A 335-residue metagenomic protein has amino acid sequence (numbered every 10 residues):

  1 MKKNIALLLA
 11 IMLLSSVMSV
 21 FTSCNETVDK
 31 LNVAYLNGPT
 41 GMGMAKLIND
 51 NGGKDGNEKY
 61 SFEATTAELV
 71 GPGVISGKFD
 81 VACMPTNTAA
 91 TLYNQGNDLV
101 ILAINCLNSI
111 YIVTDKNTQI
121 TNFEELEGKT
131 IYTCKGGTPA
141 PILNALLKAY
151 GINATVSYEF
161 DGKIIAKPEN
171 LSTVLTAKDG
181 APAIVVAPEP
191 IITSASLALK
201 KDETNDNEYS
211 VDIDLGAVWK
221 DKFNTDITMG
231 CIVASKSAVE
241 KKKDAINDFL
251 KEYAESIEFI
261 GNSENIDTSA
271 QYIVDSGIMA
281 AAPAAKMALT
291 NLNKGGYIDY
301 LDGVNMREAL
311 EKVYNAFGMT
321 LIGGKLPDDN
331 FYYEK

Functional and structural regions predicted by a protein language model:
M1-L9: Positively charged n-region of N-terminal signal peptides that target proteins for export
L9-S19: Bacterial N-terminal signal peptides
V17-K30: Sec-dependent signal peptide cleavage junction
T27-I165, A183-E189, S210-D214: Short, glycine-/small- and polar/acidic-enriched structural segments that line small-molecule recognition paths
G52-N57, G128, V218-F223, G296-M306: Short, solvent-exposed loop/beta-turn-alpha elements that line the ligand-binding surface or hinge of extracytoplasmic
T86-T88, F160-Y272: Pocket-lining segment of extracytoplasmic ligand-binding domains
V239-T320: Secondary-structure end/capping motifs
I322-K335: Hinge/cleft segment of the Venus flytrap/periplasmic-binding protein
